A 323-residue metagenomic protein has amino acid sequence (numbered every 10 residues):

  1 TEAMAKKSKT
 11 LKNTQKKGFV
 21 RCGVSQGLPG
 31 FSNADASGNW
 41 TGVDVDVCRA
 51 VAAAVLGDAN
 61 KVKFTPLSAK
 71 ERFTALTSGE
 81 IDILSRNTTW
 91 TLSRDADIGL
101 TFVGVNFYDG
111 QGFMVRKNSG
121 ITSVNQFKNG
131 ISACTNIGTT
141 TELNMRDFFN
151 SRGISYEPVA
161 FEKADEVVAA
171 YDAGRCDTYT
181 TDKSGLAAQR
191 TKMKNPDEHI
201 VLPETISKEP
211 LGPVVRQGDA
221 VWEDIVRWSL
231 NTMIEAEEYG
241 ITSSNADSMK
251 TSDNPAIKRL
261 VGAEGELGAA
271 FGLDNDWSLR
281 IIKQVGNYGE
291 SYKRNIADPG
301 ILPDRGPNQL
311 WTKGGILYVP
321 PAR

Functional and structural regions predicted by a protein language model:
A5-S85, L273, Y288: Extracytoplasmic small-molecule ligand-binding "clamshell" domains of the periplasmic binding protein/Venus flytrap
K7-K9, V62-T74, T122, E157-A173: Short helix-initiation/N-cap motifs at beta->coil->alpha
K9, Q15-F19, Q26, G42 (+13 more regions): Extracytoplasmic
Q15-G18, V51, V55-A59, E80 (+11 more regions): Sec/Tat-exported extracytoplasmic proteins
R21-G30, W40-V55, T89, D109-E166 (+1 more regions): Bilobed "Venus flytrap"/periplasmic-binding protein-like clamshell domains and structurally analogous long
D46-R49, A53-V55, K117-I121, N125 (+5 more regions): Extended ligand-binding regions for polar small-molecule ligands
R49, A53, G57, K61-Q126 (+3 more regions): Acidic, polar ligand-binding/catalytic clefts
K293-R323: Conserved C-terminal helix/tail region of periplasmic/extracytoplasmic solute-binding proteins
